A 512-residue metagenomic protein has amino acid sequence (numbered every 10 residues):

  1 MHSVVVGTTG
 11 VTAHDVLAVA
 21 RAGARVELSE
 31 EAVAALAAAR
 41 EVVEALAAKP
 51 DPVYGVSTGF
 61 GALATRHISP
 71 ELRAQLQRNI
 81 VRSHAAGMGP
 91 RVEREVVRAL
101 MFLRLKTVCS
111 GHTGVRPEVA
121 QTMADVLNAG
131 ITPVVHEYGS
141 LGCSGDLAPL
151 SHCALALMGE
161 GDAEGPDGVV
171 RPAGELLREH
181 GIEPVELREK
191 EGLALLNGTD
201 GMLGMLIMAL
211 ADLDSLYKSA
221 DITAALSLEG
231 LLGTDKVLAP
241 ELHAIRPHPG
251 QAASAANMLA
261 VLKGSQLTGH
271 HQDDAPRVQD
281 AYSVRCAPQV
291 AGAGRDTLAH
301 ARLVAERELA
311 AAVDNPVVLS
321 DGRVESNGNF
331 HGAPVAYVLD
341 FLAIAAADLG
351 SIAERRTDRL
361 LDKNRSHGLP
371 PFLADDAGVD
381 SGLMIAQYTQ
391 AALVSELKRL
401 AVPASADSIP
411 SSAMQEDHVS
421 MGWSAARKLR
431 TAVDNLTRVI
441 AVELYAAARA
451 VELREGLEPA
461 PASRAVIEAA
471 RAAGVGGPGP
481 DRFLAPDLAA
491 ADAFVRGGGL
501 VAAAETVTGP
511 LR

Functional and structural regions predicted by a protein language model:
M1-A24, L28-A35, A39-A47, S69 (+2 more regions): C-terminal auxiliary extensions adjacent to catalytic cores
M1-V19, G23-P50, P70, Q77-V135 (+1 more regions): Glycine-rich, flexible loop motifs
A48-P52, G130-H136, L150, P172 (+2 more regions): Hydrophobic alpha-helical context, especially transmembrane and signal-peptide helices
Y54-I68, L72-L76, S83-V108, H136-M158 (+2 more regions): FAD-binding core of FAD-dependent oxidoreductases, characterized by glycine-rich FAD pyrophosphate-binding loops
S110-N128, T132, C143-L147, D167-R188: Well-ordered mid-protein domain cores that form the structural environment of catalytic cofactors
